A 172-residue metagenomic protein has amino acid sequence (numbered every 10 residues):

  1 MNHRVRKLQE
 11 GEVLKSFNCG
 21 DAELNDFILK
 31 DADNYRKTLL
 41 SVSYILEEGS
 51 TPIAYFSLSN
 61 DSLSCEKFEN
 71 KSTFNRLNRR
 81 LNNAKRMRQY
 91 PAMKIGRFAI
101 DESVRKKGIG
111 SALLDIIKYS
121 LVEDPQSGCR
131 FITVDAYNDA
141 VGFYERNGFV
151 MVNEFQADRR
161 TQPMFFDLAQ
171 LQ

Functional and structural regions predicted by a protein language model:
M1-N34, T38, S43: Short amphipathic alpha-helix that is part of the acyltransferase structural core
L39-S59, N70-T73: Conserved beta-hairpin
S41-I45, Y55, A92, R97 (+1 more regions): Short hydrophobic/aromatic beta-strand element in the GNAT-like acyltransferase core that lines or flanks the acyl-donor
S57-R97: Conserved acyl-donor/pantetheine-binding loop and adjacent beta-alpha core of acyl/acetyltransferases and related
G96-K106: A short, internal acetyl-CoA/4′-phosphopantetheine-binding micro-motif in the GNAT/acyltransferase core
K106-S120: Conserved acetyl-CoA-binding loop-helix of GNAT-fold acetyltransferases
L113, A140-F143: Conserved short alpha-helix immediately C-terminal to the canonical SAM/SAH-binding motif I of Rossmann-like
G128-D139, N147, N153-Q172: C-terminal "cap" of GNAT-fold acetyltransferases
